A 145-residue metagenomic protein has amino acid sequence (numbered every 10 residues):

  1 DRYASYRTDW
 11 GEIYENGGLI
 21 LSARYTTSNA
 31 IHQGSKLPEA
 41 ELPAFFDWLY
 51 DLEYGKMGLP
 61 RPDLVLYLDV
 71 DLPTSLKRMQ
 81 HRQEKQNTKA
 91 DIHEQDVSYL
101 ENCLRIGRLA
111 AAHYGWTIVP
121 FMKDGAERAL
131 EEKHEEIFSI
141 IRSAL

Functional and structural regions predicted by a protein language model:
D1-D51, K56-M57: ATP-dependent small-molecule kinase phosphotransfer cores that center on conserved nucleotide phosphate-binding segments
Y3-R7, F46, L59, V97-L104 (+1 more regions): Amphipathic alpha-helical transducer elements in NTP-driven molecular machines
E15-N16, P60-R61, A112: Short loop/turn elements that form and flank the Walker-type P-loop nucleotide-binding site in RecA-like NTPase cores
I20, A40, A44, M57 (+4 more regions): Domain-wide signal for the mature, well-folded portions of proteins, strongly enriched in nucleus-encoded organellar
S22-Y25, G58-M79: Conserved phosphate-donor/acceptor-positioning beta-strand/loop module used by diverse small-molecule
P73-L145: NTP-dependent small-molecule kinase module
